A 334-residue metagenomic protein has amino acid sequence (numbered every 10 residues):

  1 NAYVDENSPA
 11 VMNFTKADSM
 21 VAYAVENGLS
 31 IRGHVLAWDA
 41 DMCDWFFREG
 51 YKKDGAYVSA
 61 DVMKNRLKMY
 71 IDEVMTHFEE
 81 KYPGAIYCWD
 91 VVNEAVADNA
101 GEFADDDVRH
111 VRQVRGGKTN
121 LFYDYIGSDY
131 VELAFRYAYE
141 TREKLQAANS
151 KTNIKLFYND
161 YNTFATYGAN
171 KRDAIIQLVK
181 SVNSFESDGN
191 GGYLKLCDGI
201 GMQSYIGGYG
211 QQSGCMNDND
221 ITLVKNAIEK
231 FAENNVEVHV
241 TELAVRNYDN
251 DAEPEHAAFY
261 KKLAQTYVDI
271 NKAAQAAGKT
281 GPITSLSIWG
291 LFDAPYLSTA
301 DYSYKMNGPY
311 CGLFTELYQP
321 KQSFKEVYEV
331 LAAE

Functional and structural regions predicted by a protein language model:
N1-T163, V236, V245-N247: Substrate-binding cleft and catalytic face of glycoside hydrolase catalytic domains, especially the flexible beta-alpha
V4-S8, T15, H77-E80, G84 (+6 more regions): Aromatic-rich peripheral "rim/lid" segments of glycoside hydrolase catalytic domains that contact and position glycan
F14-D18, A22, E26, D198-G199 (+3 more regions): Solvent-exposed, well-ordered amphipathic alpha-helical segments that flank/support binding or catalytic loops
A17, L67-H77, A169-D188, V224-A227 (+2 more regions): Short, acidic/polar
I31, G199, I288: Short glycine/serine/threonine-biased micro-segments
C43-W45, A100-F103, A169-N170, Q212 (+1 more regions): Short, solvent-exposed loop/turn and secondary-structure capping segments
V62-R66, C215, P254: Short linear motifs at secondary-structure transitions and domain/linker junctions
D107-E253: Noncatalytic carbohydrate-binding groove/subsite architecture in carbohydrate-active enzymes
